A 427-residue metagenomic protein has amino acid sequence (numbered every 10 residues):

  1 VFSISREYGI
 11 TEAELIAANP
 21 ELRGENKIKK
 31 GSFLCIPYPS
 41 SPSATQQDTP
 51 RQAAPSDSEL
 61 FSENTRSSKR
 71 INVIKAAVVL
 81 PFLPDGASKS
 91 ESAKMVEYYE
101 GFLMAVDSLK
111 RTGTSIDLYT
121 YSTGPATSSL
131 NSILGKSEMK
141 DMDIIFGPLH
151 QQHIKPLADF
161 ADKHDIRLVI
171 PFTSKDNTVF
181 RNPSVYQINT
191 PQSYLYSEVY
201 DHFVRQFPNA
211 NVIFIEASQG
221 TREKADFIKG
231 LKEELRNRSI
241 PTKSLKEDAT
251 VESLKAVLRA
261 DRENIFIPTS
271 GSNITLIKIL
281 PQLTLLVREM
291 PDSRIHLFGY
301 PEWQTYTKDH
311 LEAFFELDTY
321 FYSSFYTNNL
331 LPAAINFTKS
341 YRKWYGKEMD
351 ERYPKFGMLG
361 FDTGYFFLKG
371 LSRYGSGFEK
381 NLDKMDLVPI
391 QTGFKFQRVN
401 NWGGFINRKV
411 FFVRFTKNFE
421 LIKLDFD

Functional and structural regions predicted by a protein language model:
V1-G9, A13-E14, A18-G24, K29-D427: Extracytosolic ligand-binding ectodomains
